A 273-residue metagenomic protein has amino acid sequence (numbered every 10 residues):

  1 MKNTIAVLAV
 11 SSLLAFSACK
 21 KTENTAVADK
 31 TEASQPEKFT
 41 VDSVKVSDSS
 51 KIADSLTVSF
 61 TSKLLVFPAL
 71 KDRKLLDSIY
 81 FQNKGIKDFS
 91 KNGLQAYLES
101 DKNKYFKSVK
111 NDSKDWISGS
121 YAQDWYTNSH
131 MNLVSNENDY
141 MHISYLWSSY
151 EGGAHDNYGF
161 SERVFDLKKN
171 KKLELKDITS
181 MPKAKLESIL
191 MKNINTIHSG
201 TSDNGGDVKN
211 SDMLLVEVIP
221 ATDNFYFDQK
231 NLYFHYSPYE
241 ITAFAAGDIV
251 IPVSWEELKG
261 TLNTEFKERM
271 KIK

Functional and structural regions predicted by a protein language model:
K2-A9: Sec-dependent signal peptide recognition, specifically the positively charged N-region followed immediately by
A15-A18: C-terminal motif of bacterial Sec signal peptides marking the signal peptidase cleavage site
K20-K273: Compositionally biased intrinsically disordered regions enriched in Thr/Gly
